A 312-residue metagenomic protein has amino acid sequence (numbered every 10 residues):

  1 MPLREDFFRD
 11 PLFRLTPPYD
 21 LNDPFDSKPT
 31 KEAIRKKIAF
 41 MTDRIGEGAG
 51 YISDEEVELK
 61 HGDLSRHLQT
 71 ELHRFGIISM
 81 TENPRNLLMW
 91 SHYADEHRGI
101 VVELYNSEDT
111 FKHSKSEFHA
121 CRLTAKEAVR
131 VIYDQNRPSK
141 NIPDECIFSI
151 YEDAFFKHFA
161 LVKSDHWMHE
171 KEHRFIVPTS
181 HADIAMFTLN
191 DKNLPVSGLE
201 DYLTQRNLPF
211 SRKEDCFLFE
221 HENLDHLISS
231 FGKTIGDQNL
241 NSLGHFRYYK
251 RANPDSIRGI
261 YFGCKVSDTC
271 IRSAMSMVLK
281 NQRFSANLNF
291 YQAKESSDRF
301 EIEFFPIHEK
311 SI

Functional and structural regions predicted by a protein language model:
M1-I312: Partner-binding and oligomerization surfaces adjacent to conserved cores of proteins that assemble macromolecular
